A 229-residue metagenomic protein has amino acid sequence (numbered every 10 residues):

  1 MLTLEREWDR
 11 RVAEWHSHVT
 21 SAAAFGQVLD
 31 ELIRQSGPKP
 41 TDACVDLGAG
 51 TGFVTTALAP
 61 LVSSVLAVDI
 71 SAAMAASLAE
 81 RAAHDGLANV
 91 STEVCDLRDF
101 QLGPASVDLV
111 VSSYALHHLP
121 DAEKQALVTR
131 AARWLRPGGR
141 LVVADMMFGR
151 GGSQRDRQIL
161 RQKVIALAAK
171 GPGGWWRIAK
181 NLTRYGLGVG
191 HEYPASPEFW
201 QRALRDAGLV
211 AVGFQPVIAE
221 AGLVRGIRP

Functional and structural regions predicted by a protein language model:
M1-K39, V54: Conserved class I S-adenosyl-L-methionine
D42-G48: Conserved class I S-adenosyl-L-methionine
T51-D99: Class I SAM-dependent methyltransferase SAM/SAH-binding core
L102-L109: A short acidic, Gly/Pro-enriched loop at the edge of an enzyme's catalytic core that lines a small-molecule cofactor
L109-A122: A short SAM/SAH-binding and catalytic strip from SAM-dependent methyltransferases
Q125-P137: A short glycine-rich, Lys/Arg-flanked "PGG" loop and its adjoining helix->strand segment in the class I
A144-A207, G213-F214: C-terminal alpha-helical "lid/dimerization" subdomain adjacent to the S-adenosyl-L-methionine
G208-P229: Core SAM-dependent methyltransferase catalytic element
